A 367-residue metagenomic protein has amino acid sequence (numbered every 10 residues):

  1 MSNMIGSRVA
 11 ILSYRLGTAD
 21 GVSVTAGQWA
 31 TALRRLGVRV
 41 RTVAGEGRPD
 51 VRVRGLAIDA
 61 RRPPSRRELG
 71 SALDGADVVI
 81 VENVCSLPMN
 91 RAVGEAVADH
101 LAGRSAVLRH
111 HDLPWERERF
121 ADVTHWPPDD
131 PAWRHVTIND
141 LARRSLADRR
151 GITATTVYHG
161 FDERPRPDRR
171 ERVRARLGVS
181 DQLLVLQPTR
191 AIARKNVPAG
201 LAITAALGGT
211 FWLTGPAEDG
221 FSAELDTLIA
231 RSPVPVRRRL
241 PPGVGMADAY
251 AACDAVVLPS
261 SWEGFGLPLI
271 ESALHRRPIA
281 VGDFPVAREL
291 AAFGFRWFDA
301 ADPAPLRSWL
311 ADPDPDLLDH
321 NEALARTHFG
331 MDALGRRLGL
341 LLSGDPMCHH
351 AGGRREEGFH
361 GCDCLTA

Functional and structural regions predicted by a protein language model:
I11, R176-K195, L201, A206 (+1 more regions): Conserved donor-binding/catalytic core segment of Leloir-type glycosyltransferases
E46-G47, F161, G209-L225, R239: Glycosyltransferase donor-sugar binding loop
R117-T156, F161-P165: A short, active-site helix/loop in glycosyltransferases that binds the activated sugar's phosphate group
S222-V244: Nucleotide-activated donor-binding/catalytic signature segment of Leloir-type glycosyltransferases, i.e., the conserved
S261: Aromatic "clamp/platform" in nucleotide-sugar-dependent glycosyltransferases that forms part of the donor/acceptor
L269, P278-G282: Short hydrophobic beta-strand element within catalytic cores of glycosyltransferases and related nucleotide-activated
D283-A311: Change "using UDP/GDP/dTDP sugars" to "using nucleotide sugars
A301-A304, A311-D363: A charged, aromatic-enriched C-terminal amphipathic alpha-helix characteristic of glycosyltransferases across folds
